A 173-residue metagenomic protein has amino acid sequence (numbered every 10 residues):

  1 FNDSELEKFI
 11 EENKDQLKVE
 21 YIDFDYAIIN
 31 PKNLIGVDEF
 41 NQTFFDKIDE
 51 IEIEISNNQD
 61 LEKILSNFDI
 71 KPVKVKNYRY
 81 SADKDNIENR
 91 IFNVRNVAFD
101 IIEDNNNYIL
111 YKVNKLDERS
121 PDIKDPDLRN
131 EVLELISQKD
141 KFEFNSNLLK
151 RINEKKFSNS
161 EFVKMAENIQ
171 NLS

Functional and structural regions predicted by a protein language model:
F1-S173: Peptidyl-prolyl cis-trans isomerase
